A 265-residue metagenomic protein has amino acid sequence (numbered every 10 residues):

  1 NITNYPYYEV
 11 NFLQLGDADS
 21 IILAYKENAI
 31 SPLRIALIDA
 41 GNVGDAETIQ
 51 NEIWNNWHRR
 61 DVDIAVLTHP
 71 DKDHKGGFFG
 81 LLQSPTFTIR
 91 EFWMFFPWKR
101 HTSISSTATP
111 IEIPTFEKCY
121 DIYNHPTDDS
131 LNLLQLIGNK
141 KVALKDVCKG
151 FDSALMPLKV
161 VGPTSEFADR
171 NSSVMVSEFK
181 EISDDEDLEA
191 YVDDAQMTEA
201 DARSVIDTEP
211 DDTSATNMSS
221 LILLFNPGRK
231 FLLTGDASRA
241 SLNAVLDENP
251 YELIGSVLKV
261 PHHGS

Functional and structural regions predicted by a protein language model:
N1-Y8, G80-K230: Flexible, acidic/histidine-containing loops and adjacent segments that form or flank the divalent-metal
I2-R60, S214-S238: Conserved beta-strand hairpin/beta-sheet module of binuclear metal-dependent hydrolase folds, prominently
D17, V43-G44, P70-G76, K99-T102 (+4 more regions): Active-site environment of divalent metal-dependent phosphoester hydrolases
S31-R34, V43-M94, P250-S265: Active-site metal-binding motif and surrounding structural segment of the metallo-beta-lactamase
D39-G41, T68-P70, P97, V147 (+3 more regions): Active-site-proximal beta-strand/loop segments in catalytic clefts of secreted hydrolases
A65-L67, K75-F78, V161-P163, L221-I222 (+3 more regions): Long, contiguous hydrophobic alpha-helical segments, chiefly transmembrane helices and signal peptides
S241-P250: Distinct, well-ordered alpha-helical segments
